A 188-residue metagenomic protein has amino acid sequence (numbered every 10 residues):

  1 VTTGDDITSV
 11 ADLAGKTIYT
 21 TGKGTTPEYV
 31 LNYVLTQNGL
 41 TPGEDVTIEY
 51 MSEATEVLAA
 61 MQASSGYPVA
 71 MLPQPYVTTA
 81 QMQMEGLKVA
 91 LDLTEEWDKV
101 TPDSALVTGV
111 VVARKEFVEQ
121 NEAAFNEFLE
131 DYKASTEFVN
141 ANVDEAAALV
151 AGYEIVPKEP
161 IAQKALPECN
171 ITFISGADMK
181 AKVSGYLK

Functional and structural regions predicted by a protein language model:
T2-Q81: Bilobed "Venus flytrap"/periplasmic-binding protein-like clamshell domains and structurally analogous long
T8-D12, L35-N38, T55-V57, L93 (+3 more regions): A short alpha-helix capping/helix-coil boundary motif
G15, D45, M61, F128 (+1 more regions): Mature, folded catalytic cores of secreted/periplasmic enzymes
Y19, K23, P68, F117 (+4 more regions): Amphipathic alpha-helical interaction elements
E49, T55-V150: Pocket-lining segment of extracytoplasmic ligand-binding domains
Q81-M82, D144-K188: An extracytoplasmic/periplasmic, membrane-proximal ligand-sensing/linker region
